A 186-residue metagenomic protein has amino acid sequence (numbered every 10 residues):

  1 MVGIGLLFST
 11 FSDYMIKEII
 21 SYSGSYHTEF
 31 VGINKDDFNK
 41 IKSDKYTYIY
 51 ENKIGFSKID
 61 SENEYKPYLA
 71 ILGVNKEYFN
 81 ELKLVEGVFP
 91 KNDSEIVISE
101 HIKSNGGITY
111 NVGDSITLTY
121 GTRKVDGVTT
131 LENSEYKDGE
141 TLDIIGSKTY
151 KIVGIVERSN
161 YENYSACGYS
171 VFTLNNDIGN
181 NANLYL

Functional and structural regions predicted by a protein language model:
G3-I4, S9-L186: Basic-flanked hydrophobic alpha-helices used for secretion and membrane insertion
